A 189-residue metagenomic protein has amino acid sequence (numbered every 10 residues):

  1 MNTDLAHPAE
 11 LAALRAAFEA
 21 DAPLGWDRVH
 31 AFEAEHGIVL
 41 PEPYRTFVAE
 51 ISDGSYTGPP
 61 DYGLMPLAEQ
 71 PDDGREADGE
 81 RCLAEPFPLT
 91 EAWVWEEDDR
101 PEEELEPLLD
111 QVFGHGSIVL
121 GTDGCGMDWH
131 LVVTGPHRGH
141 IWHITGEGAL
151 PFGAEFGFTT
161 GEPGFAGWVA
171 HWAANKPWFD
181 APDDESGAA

Functional and structural regions predicted by a protein language model:
M1-T122, D183, G187-A188: A surface-exposed partner-binding patch
H7, H30, H36, H115 (+3 more regions): Histidine (H) residue identity feature
R28, W95-E97, L131, I144 (+3 more regions): Intrinsic disorder/low-complexity segments enriched in polar/charged and small flexible residues
E106-H115, H143, F158-F165: Glycine-rich, flexible loop segments associated with nucleotide phosphate handling
S117-L120, D128-V132: Catalytic nucleophile-His microenvironment captured as a short glycine-rich beta-strand/loop that brackets
C125: Short, glycine-/Ser/Thr-/acidic-enriched flexible segments
W129-E162: Segments surrounding the PLD/"HKD" phosphodiesterase catalytic module and close analogs
G153-A189: Long, compositionally biased interface segments
